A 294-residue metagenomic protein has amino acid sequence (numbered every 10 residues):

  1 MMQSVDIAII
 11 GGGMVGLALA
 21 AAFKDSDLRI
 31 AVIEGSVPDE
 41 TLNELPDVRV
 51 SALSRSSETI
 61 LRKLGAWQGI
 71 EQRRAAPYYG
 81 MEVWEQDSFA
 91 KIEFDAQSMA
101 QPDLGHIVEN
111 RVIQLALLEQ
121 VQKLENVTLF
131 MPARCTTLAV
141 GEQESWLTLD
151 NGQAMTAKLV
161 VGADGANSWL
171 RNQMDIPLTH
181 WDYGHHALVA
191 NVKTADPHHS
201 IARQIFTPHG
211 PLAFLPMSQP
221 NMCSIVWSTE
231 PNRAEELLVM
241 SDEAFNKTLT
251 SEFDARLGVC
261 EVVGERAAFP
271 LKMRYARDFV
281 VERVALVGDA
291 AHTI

Functional and structural regions predicted by a protein language model:
V5-V32: N-terminal Rossmann-like FAD-binding beta1-loop-alpha1 element of flavoenzymes
V15, P38, N167: Conserved Rossmann-like nucleotide-cofactor binding loop
A20, F269-I294: Conserved mid-domain beta->alpha element of the FAD-binding
K24-V48: Glycine-rich FAD pyrophosphate-binding loop
L45-Q86: N-terminal FAD cofactor-binding segment of flavoenzymes
G65-A66, N167-A202, L212, P220-N221 (+2 more regions): Central beta-strand plus flanking loop segment that forms part of the substrate or channel wall within the catalytic
R73-Q173, W181-H186: Conserved N-terminal helical subregion
T207-P270: Conserved FAD/dinucleotide-binding core of flavoprotein oxidoreductases
